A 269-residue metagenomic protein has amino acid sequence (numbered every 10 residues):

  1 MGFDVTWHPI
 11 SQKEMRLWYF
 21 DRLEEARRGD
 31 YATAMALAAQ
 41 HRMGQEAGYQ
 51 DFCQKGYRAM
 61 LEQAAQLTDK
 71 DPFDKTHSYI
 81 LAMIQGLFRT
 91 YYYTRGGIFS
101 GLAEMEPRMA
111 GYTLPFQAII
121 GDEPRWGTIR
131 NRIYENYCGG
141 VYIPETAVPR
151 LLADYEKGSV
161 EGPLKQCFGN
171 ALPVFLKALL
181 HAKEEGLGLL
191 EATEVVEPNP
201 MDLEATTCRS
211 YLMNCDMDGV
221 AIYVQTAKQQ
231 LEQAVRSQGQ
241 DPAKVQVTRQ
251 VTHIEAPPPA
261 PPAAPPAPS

Functional and structural regions predicted by a protein language model:
M1-S269: Acidic (Asp/Glu-rich) sequence patches and key acidic residues that form negatively charged surfaces used
